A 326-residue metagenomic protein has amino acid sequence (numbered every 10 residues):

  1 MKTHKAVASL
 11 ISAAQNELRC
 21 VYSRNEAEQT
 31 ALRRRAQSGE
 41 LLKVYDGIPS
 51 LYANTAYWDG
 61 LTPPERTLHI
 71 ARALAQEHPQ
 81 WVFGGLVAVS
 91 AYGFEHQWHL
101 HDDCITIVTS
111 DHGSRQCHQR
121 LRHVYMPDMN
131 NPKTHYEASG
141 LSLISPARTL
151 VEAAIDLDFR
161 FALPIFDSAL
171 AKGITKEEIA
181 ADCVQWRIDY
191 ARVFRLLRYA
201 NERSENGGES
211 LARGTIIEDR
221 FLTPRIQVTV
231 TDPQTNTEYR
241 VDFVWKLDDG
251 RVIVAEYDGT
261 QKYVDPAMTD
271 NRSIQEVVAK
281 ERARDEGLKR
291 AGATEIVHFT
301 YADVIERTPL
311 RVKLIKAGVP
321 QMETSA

Functional and structural regions predicted by a protein language model:
M1-I188, S325-A326: Short gly/ser-rich loop at a beta-strand->alpha-helix junction or flexible surface loop bordering the NTP-binding
K2-S12, E26-A27, L170-A326: Surface segments flanking catalytic/ligand-binding clefts of nucleic-acid enzymes
